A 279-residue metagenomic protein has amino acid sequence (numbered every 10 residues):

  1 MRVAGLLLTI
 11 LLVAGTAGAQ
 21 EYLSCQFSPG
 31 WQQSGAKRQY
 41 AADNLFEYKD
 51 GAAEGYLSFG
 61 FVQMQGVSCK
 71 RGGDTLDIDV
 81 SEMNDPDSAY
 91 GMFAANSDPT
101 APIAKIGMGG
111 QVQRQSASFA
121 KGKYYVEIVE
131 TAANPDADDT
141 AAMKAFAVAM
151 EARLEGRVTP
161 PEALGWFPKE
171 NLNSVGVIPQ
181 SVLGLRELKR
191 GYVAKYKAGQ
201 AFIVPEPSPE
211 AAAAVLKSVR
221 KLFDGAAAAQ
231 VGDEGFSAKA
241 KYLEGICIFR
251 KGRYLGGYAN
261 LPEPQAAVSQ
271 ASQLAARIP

Functional and structural regions predicted by a protein language model:
A4-G15: Bacterial N-terminal signal peptides
A19-C25: Cleaved targeting-peptide boundary
Q20, W31, A132-L164, L261-P279: Surface-exposed amphipathic alpha-helical segments
C25, G30-G60, E82-G122, P161-V193 (+1 more regions): Short Gly/Thr-rich strand-loop-strand
L57, S68-R71, Y196-G199: Long, contiguous binding/interaction regions
M64-Q65: Extended, charged coiled-coil "stalk/tether" helices of large eukaryotic trafficking and scaffold proteins, i.e.
D77-V80, K123-T131, Q200-F202, R253-L261: Short, well-ordered beta-strand elements
